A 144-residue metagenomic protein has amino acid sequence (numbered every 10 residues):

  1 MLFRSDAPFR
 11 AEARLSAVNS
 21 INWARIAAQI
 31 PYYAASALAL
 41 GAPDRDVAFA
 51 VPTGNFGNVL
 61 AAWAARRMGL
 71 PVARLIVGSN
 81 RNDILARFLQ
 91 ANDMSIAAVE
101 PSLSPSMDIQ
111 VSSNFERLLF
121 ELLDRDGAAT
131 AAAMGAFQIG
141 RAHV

Functional and structural regions predicted by a protein language model:
M1-L2: Short, small-residue-biased leader/transition segments that mark boundaries at the very start of proteins
P8-L15, D44, A128-F137: Flexible, glycine/charged-enriched surface loops at secondary-structure junctions
R10-A17, S95, V99-P101: Residue-level signal for well-ordered alpha-helical segments
A11-R66, L70: Domain-scale recognition of functional cores that engage charged ligands
V18-Q29, L103-Q110, I139: Catalytic cores of large soluble enzymes that bind and process phosphate-bearing ligands
D46-V47, V51-A131: A conserved active-site cap/scaffold subdomain adjacent to cofactor or substrate pockets
H143-V144: A short, hydrophobic C-terminal helix/tail in secreted or cell-surface proteins
